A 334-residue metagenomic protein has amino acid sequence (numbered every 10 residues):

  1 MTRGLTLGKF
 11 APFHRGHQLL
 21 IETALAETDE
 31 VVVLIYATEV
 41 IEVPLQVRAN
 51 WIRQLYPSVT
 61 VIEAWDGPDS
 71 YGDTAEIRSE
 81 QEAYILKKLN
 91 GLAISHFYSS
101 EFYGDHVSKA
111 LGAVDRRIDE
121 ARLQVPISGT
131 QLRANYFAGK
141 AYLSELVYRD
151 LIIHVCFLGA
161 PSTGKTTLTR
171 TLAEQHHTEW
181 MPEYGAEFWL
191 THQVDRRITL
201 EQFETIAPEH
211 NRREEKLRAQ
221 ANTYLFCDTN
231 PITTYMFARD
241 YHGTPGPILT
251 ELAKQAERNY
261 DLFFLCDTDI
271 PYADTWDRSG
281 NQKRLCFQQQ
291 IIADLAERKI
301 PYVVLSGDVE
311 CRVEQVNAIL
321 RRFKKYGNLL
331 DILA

Functional and structural regions predicted by a protein language model:
M1-I153: Nucleotidyltransferase catalytic core that binds NTPs
L132, H242-D308, K324, D331-L333: A glycine- and Lys/Arg-enriched "phosphate-lid" helix/loop adjacent to the NTP-binding pocket of small-molecule kinases
F157: Hydrophobic anchor at the beta1->P-loop junction of P-loop NTPases
A160: P-loop (Walker A) phosphate-binding loop of NTP-binding proteins
K165: Conserved lysine of the Walker
L168, L172: Hydrophobic positions on the alpha1 helix immediately C-terminal to the Walker A/P-loop
A173-E215, V316: Conserved substrate/cofactor phosphate-moiety recognition/catalytic segment in nucleotide-dependent phosphotransferases
R196-P245: Conserved nucleotide-sensing/catalytic segment adjacent to the nucleotide-binding pocket in NTP-handling enzymes
